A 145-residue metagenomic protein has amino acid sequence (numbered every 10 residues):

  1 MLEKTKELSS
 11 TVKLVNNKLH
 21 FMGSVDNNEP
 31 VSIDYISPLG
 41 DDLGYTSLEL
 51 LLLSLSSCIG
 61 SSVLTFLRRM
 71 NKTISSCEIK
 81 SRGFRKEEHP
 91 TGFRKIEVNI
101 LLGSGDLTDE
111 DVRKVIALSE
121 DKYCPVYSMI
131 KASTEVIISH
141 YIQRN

Functional and structural regions predicted by a protein language model:
M1-L53, T65-N145: Extended beta-strand/beta-hairpin segments
L55-I59: Alpha-helical metal-binding/catalytic segments enriched in His/Glu/Asp
S62: Heme-based O2/NO sensor domains and their adjacent alpha-helical segments, primarily globin folds but also including
